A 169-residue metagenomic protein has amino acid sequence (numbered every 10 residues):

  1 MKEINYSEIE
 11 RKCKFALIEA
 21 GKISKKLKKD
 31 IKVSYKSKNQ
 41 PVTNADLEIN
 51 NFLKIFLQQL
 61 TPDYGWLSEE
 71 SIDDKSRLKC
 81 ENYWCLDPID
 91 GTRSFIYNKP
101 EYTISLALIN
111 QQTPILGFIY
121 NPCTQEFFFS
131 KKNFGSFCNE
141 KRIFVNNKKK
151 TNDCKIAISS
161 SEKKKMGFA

Functional and structural regions predicted by a protein language model:
M1-I89: N-terminal subdomain of lithium-sensitive/metallo-dependent phosphomonoesterases centered on the IMPase/IPPase/PAP
V33-Y35, N44, Y97-N98, V145-N147: Generic structural "secondary-structure junction" signal
L78-K79, I96-N98: Short, conserved acidic/polar surface loops in the N-terminal third of protein domains
Y83-C85, S105, G117: Short glycine-aspartate micro-motif
F95, L106: Glycine/small-residue-rich loop that forms an oxyanion/phosphate-binding "nest" at active or ligand-binding sites
K99-T103: Conserved structural elements of the adenylate-forming
A107-A169: Acidic beta-strand-loop-alpha-helix segment within the catalytic core of divalent metal-dependent phosphate-processing
